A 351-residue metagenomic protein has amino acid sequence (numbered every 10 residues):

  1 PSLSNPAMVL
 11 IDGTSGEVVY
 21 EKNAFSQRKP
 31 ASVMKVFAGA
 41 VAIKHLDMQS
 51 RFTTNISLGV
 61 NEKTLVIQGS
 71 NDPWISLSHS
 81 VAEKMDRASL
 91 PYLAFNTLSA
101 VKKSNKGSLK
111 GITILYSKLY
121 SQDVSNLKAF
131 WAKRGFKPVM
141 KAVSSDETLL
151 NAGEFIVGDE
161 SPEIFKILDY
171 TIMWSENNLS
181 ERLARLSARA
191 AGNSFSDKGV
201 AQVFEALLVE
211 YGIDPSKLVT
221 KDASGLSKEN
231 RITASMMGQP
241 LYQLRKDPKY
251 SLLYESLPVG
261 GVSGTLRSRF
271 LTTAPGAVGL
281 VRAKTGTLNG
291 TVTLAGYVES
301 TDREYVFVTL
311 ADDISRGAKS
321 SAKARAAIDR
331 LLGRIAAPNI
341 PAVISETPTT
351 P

Functional and structural regions predicted by a protein language model:
P1-Q27, Q49, L90, N96-K106 (+1 more regions): Beta-lactamase-like hydrolase cores
A7-I11, V19-E21, F37, N55-S57 (+5 more regions): Soluble periplasmic/extracytoplasmic beta-strand elements of cell-envelope proteins
G13-S15, N23-S26, G59-N61, S70-D72 (+5 more regions): Solvent-exposed coil/turn segments that connect beta secondary-structure elements in extracytoplasmic/periplasmic
G16, P30-M48, T171, F307: Active-site SXXK
V19-E21, A190-P351: Small-residue-rich helix-loop
H45-E62, V139-V143, Y250-E255: Short, well-structured active-site flanking segments
N61-N96, E154-A184: Conserved catalytic neighborhood of penicillin-recognizing serine enzymes
S99-L252, S256: A small/polar active-site loop signature that marks catalytic segments
